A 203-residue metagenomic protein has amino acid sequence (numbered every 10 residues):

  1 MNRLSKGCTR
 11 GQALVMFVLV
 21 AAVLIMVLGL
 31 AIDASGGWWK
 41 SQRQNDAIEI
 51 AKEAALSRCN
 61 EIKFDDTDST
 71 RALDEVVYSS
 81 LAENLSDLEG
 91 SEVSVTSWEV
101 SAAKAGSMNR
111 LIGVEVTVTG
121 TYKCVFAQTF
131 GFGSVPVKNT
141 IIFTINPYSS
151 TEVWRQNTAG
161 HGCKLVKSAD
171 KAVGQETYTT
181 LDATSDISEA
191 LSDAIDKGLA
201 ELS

Functional and structural regions predicted by a protein language model:
N2, R71, S79, E83-S86 (+5 more regions): Intrinsic-disorder/low-complexity peptide segments enriched for small residues
N2-E75: Alpha-helical assembly-interface signal, strongest on the long, hydrophobic N-terminal helix that forms
S5, L88, K104, L111 (+5 more regions): Intrinsically disordered, low-complexity segments enriched in small/polar residues
T9, V114, N139: A broad, low-specificity signal marking well-ordered, structured residues that form hydrophobic/aromatic
W38, A51-C124: Short amphipathic secondary-structure patches
C124-S203: Low-complexity, S/T/G/P-rich flexible repeat/linker segments used as non-globular hinges and stalks within
